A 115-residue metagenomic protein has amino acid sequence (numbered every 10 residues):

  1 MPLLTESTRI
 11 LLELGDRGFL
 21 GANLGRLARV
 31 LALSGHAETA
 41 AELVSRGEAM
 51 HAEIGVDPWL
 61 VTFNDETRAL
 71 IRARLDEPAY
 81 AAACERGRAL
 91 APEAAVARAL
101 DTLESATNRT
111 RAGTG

Functional and structural regions predicted by a protein language model:
M1-G115: Intrinsically disordered, low-complexity regions
